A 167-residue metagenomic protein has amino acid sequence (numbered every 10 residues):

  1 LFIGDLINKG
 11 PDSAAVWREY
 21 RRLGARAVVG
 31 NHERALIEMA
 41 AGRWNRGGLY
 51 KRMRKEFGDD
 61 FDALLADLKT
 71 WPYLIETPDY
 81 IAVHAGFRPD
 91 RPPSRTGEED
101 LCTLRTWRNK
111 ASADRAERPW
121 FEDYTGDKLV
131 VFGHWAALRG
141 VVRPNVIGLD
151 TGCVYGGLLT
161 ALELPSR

Functional and structural regions predicted by a protein language model:
L1-I3, I7-S13: An N-terminal domain-cap segment
F2, A27-V28, I81, V131 (+1 more regions): Residue-level marker for buried hydrophobic side chains located in beta-strands that build the well-ordered beta-sheet
F2, E76-T77, V142, L164: Generic beta-strand structural signal
D5, Y20, G30-N31, L68 (+4 more regions): Divalent metal-coordination and catalytic microenvironments
D5-I7, M53-K55, D60-D62, N109-A111 (+2 more regions): A short linear-motif detector with a strong N-terminal bias
N8-P11, R34-E38, I75, P89-D90 (+2 more regions): Active-site environment of divalent metal-dependent phosphoester hydrolases
S13-A82, R88-P89, P93-A116: Active-site neighborhood of divalent metal-dependent phosphoester bond hydrolases
S112, E117-R167: Conserved beta-sheet core of the metallophosphoesterase superfamily
